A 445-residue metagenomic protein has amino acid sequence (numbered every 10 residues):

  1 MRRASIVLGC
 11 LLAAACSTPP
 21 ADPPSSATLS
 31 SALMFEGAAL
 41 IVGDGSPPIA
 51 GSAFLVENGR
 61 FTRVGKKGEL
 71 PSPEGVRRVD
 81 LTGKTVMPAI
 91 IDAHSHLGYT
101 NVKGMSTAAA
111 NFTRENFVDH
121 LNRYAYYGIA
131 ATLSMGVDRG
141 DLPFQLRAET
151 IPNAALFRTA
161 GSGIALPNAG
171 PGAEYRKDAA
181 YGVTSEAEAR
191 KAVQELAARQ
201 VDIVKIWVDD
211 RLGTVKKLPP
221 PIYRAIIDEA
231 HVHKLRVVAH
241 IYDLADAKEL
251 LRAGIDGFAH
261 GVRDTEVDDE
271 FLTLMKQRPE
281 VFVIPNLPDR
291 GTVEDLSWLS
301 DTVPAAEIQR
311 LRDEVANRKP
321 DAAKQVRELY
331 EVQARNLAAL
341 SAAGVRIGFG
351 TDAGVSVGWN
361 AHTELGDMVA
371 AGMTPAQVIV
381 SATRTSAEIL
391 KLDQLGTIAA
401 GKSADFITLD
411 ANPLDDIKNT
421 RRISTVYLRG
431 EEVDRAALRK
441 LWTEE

Functional and structural regions predicted by a protein language model:
A13-A15: C-terminal motif of bacterial Sec signal peptides marking the signal peptidase cleavage site
S17-P19: Bacterial signal peptide processing site
P23-S25, L40-A53, K66-G68, T374-I379 (+1 more regions): Acidic, glycine-enriched loop/beta-strand segments at the rims of small-molecule binding/catalytic pockets
T85-A148, N168-E174, A245-A253: Metal-associated gating/positioning segment near the N- to mid-region
F117-L142, A154-S162, V201-R211, R236 (+3 more regions): Divalent metal-dependent hydrolysis catalytic cores, especially in the metallo-beta-lactamase
E149-G163, K217-A239, F282-P285: Alpha-helix-loop-beta-strand connector modules within alpha/beta enzyme cores
G172-D228, R252, I308: Active-site gating/metal-coordination segments in enzymes
K191-T214, V262-A371, E444-E445: Active-site neighborhoods of metal-dependent hydrolases
